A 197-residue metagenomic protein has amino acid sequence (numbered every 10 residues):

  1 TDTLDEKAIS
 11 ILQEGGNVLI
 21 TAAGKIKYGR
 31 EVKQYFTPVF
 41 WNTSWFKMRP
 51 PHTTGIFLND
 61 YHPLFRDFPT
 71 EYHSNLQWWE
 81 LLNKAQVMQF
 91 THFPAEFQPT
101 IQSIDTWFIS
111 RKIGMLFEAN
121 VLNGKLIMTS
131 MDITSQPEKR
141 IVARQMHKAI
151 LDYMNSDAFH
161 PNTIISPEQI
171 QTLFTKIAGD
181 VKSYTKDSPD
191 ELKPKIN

Functional and structural regions predicted by a protein language model:
T1-N42, N120-G124, T129, I150-Y153 (+1 more regions): Short alpha-beta junction capping motif
I11, R140-A143: Solvent-exposed, acidic/flexible segments
G24-G29, N42-I141, F159-N197: Catalytic beta-strand/loop cores that center a nucleophilic Ser/Cys/Thr and support acyl-enzyme chemistry
V142-N155: Short amphipathic C-terminal alpha-helix that caps PH/PH-like domains
